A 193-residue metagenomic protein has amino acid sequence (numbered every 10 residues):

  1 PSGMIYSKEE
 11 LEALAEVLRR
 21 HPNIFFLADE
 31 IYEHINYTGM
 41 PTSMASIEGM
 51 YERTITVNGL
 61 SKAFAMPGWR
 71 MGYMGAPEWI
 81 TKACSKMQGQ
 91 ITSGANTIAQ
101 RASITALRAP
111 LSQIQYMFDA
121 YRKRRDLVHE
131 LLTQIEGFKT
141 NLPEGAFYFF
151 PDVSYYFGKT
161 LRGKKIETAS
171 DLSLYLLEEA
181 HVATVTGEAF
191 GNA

Functional and structural regions predicted by a protein language model:
P1-A193: PLP-dependent class I/II
